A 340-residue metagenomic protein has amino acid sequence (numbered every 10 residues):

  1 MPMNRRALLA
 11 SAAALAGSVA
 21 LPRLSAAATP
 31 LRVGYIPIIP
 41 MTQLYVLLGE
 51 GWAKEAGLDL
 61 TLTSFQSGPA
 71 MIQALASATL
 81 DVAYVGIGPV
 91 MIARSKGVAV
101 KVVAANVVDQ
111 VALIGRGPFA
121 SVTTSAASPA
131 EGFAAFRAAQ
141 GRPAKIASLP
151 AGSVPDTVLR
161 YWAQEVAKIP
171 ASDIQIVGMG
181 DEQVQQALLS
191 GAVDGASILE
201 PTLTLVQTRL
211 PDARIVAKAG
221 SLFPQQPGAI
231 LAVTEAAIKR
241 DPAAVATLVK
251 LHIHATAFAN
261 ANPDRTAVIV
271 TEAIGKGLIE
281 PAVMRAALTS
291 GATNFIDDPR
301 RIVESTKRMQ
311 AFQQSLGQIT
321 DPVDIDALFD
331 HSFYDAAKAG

Functional and structural regions predicted by a protein language model:
A7-S25: N-terminal export signals
A28-I38, L58-T63, A144-A147, V177: Short, well-ordered beta-strand elements
P37-S64, P69-A70, R94, T157-E165 (+1 more regions): Short, polar/charged alpha-helical segment
Q43-L47, T63-K101, V111-G115, A134-F136 (+3 more regions): Pocket-flanking alpha-helical
V46-L48, A112-T123, P227-A243: A bilobed periplasmic-binding-protein/Venus flytrap-type ligand-binding module shared by bacterial periplasmic
N106-V177, E235: A conserved helix-loop-strand patch within extracytoplasmic ligand-binding domains of the periplasmic binding
Q183-E272: Pocket-lining segment of extracytoplasmic ligand-binding domains
K239-T320: Secondary-structure end/capping motifs
